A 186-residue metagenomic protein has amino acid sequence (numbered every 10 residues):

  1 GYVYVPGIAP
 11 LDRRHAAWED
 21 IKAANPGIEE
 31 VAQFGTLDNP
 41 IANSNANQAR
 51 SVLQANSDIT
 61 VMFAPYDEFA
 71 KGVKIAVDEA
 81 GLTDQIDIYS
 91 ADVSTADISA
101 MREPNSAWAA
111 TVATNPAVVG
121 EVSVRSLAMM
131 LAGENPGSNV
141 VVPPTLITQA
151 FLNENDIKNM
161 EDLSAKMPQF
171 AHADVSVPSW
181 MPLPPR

Functional and structural regions predicted by a protein language model:
G1-R186: A residue-level marker of the well-folded mature domains of exported/periplasmic proteins
